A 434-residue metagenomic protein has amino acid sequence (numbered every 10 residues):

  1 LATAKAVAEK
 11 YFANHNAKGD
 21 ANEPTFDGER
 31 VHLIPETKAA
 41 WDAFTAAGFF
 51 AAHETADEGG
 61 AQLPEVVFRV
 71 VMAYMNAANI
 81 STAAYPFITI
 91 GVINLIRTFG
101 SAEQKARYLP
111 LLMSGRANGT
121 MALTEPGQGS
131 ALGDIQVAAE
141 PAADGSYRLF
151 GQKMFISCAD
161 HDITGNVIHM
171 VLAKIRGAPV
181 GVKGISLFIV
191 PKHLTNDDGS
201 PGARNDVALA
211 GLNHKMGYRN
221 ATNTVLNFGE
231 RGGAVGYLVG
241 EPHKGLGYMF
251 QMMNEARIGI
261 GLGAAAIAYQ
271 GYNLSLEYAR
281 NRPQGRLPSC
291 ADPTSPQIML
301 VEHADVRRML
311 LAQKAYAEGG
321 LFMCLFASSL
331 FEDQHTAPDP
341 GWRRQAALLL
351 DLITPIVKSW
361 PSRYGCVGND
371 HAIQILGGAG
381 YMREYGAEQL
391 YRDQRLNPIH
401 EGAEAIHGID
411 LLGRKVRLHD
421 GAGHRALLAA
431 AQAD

Functional and structural regions predicted by a protein language model:
L1-A84, R107, E332: Amphipathic, small/basic residue-rich leader segments at the start of a protein or domain
A21-F26, F49-D57, M72-A78, T89-R97 (+10 more regions): Glycine- and acidic
P24, Y85-T89, G100-A142, S328-A347 (+1 more regions): Internal maturation/activation junctions in enzymes
T37-G48, E65-F68, S146-L149, G236-F250 (+3 more regions): Active-site-adjacent bridging/hinge elements
G48, P141, R148, Y218 (+3 more regions): Alpha-helix capping/hinge segments and adjacent helical runs
S146, F150-R204: A short core secondary-structure module
F155-S157, L194-A210, K215, T222-A256 (+1 more regions): A glycine-rich, basic-preceded beta-loop-alpha segment at the flavin cofactor/substrate interface of flavin-utilizing
R257-Q334, D420-D434: Extended amphipathic alpha-helical segments enriched in small hydrophobics
